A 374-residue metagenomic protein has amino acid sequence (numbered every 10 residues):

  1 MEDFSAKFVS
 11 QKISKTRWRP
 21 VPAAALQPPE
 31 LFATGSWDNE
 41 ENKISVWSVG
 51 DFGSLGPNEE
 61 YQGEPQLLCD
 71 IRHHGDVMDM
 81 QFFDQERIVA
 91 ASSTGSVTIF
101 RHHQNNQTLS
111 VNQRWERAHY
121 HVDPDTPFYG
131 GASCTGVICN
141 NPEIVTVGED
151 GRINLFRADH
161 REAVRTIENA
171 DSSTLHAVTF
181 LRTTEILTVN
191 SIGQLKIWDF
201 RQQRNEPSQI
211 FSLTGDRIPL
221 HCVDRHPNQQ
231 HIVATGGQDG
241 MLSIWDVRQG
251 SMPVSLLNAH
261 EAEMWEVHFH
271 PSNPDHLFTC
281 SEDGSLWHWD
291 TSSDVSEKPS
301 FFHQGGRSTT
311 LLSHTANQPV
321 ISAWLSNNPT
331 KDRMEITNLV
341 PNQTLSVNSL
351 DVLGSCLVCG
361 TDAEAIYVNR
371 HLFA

Functional and structural regions predicted by a protein language model:
M1-K7, A23-D70, V97-R117: Beta-propeller domains
S5-K7, L68-I71, N112-R117, P124-F128 (+5 more regions): Short C-terminal beta-strands that terminate individual repeats in beta-propeller domains, predominantly WD40 blades
Q11-A23, G75-F82, Y120-C139, A170-L181 (+5 more regions): Canonical WD40 repeat/beta-propeller blade segments in eukaryotic WD-repeat proteins
A25-T34, E86-V89, N141-V145, V164-R165 (+10 more regions): Structural hallmark of WD40 beta-propellers
D38-S45, T94-T98, T135, D150-N154 (+8 more regions): Short coil/turn segments within WD40 beta-propeller repeats
G50, H102-N105, A158-R161, F200-Q203 (+3 more regions): Short loop/turn segments that connect beta-strands within beta-propeller blades
A262-T330: Loop/turn-rich, solvent-exposed surfaces of beta-rich toroidal or solenoidal domains
N348-A374: Blade-level signature of beta-propeller repeat domains, shared across WD40, Kelch, NHL, RCC1 and BNR/Asp-box propellers
